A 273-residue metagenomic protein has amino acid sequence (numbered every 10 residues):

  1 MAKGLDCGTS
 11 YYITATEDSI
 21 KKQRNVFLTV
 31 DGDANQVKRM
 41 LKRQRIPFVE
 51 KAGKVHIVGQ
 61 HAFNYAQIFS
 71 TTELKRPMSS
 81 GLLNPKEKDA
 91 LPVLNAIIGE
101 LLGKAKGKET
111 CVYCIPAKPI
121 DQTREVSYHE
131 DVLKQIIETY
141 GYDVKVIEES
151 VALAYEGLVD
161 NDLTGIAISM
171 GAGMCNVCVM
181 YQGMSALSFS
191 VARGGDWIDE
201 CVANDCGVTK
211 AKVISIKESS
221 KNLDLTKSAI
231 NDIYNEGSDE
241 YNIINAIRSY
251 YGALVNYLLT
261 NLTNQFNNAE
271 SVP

Functional and structural regions predicted by a protein language model:
M1-A167, Q182-V191, G195, E200-V213 (+1 more regions): Nucleotide/phosphate-binding catalytic cleft detector across ATP-hydrolyzing and phosphate-transferring enzymes
Y12, A172-C178: Short glycine/serine/threonine-rich phosphate/pyrophosphate-binding segments that cradle anionic phosphate groups
